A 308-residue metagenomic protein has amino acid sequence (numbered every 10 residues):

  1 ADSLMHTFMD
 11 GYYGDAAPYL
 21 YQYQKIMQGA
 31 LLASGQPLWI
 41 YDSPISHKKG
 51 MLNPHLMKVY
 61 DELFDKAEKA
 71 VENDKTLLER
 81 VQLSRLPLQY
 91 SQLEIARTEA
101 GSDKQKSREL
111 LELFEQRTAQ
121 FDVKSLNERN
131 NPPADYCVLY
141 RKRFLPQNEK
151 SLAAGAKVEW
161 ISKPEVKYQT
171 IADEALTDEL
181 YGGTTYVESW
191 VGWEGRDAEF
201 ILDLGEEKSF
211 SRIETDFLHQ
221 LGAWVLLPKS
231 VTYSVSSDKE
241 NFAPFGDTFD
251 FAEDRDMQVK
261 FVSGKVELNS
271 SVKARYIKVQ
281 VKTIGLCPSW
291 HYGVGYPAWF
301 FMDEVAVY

Functional and structural regions predicted by a protein language model:
A1-Q169: Catalytic domains of carbohydrate-active enzymes that cleave complex glycans
M5-M9, T248-D250, V294-Y296: Short intrinsically disordered coil segments
F8, K167-T185: Acidic, glycine-anchored loop motifs typical of Ca2+
I161-P164, A172-T177, W193-D197, E240-F242: A broad, low-specificity signal for short, low-complexity segments enriched in glycine/proline and polar/charged
G182-P244, V262-Y308: Aromatic, loop-rich ligand-recognition surfaces of beta-strand-rich domains
F245-R255: Solvent-exposed serine/threonine-rich low-complexity stretches and specific carbohydrate-binding patches
D256-K260: Short glycine-/Asp-/Thr-/Trp-enriched loop segments that recur within the blades of beta-propeller repeat domains
